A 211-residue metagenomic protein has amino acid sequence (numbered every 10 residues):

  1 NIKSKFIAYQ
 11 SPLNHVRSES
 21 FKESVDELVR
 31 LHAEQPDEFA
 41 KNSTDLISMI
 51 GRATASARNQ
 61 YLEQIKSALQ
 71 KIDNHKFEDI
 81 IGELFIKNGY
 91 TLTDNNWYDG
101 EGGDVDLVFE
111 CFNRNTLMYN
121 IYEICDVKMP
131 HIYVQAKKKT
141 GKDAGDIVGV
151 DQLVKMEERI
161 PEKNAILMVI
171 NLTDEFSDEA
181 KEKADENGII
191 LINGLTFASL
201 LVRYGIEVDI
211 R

Functional and structural regions predicted by a protein language model:
N1-R211: Mixed-charge (Asp/Glu-Lys/Arg
